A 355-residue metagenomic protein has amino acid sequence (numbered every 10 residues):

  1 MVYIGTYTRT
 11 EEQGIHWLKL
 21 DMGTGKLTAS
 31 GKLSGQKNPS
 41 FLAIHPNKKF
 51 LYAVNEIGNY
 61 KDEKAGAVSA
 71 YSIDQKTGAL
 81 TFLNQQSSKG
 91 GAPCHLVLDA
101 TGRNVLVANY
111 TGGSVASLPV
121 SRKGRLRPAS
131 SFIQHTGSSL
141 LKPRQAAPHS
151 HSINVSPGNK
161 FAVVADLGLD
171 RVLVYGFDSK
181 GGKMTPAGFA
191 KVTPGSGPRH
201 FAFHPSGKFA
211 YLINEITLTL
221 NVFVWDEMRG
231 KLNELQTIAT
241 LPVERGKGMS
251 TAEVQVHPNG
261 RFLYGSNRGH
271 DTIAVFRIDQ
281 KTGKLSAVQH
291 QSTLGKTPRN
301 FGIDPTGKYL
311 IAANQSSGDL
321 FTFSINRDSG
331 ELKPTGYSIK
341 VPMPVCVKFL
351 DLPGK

Functional and structural regions predicted by a protein language model:
M1-D21: An edge-strand/N-cap motif at the start of beta-rich repeat modules
T8-E11, E56-D62, T111-S114, L169-R171 (+4 more regions): Short glycine/acidic-enriched loop and turn motifs that connect beta-strands
E11, Q36-P46, K89-N104, T136-N159 (+4 more regions): Beta-rich, blade/repeat-based domains predominating in secreted/periplasmic proteins but also intracellular
L18-G25, Y71-G78, S117-R127, Y175-K183 (+3 more regions): Short loop/turn segments immediately following beta-strands, especially the blade-tip and inter-blade linker loops
T28-S34, T81-Q86, G137-P143, T185-K191 (+3 more regions): A short beta-strand motif characteristic of beta-propeller blades
A29-G102: Blade-loop segments of beta-propeller domains
Q315-K355: Blade-level signature of beta-propeller repeat domains, shared across WD40, Kelch, NHL, RCC1 and BNR/Asp-box propellers
